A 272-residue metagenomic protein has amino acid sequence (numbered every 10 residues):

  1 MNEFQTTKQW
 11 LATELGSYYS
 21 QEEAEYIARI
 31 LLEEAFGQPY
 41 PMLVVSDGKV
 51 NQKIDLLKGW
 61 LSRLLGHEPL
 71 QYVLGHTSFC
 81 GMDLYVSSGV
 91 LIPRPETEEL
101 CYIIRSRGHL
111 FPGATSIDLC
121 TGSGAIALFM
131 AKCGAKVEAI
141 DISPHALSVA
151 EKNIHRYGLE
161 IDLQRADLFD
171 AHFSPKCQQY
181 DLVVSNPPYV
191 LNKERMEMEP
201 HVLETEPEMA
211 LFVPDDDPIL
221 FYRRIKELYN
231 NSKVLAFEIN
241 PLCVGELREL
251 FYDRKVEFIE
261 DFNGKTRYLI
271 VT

Functional and structural regions predicted by a protein language model:
M1-L57: A short N-terminal interaction module
K8, A28, L57, L70 (+8 more regions): A general structural signal for well-ordered alpha-helical segments in protein cores
L31, H67, T97, I126 (+5 more regions): Residue-level signal for inorganic ion chemistry
E33-S106: Conserved AdoMet
E96-R195: Conserved SAM/SAH cofactor-binding pocket of Class I
Y189-L220: Mobile active-site "lid"/loop adjacent to the S-adenosyl-L-methionine
D215-V271: Conserved Class I SAM-dependent methyltransferase catalytic core
